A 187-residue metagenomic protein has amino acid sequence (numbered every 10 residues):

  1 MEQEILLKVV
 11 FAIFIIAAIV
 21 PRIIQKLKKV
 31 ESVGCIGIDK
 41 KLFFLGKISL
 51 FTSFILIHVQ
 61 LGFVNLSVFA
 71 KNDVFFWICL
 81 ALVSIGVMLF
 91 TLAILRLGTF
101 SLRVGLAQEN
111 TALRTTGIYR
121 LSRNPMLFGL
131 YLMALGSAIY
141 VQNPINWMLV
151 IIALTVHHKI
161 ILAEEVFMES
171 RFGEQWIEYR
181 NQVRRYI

Functional and structural regions predicted by a protein language model:
M1-Q108, A112-T115, A134-F167, R171-I187: Membrane-anchoring alpha-helices and their flanking helix-loop junctions
I118: Short alpha-helical H-box segment flanking the phosphoacceptor histidine in two-component systems
L121-F128: Histidine-centered phosphotransfer motif of kinases
